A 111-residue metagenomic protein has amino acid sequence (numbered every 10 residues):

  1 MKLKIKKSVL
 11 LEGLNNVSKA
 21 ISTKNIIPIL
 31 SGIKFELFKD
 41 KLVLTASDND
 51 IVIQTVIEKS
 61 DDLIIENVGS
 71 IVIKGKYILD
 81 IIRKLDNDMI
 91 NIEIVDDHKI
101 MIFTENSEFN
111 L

Functional and structural regions predicted by a protein language model:
M1-L111: Structural preference for solvent-exposed beta-strand-turn elements and adjacent flexible terminal/loop segments within
